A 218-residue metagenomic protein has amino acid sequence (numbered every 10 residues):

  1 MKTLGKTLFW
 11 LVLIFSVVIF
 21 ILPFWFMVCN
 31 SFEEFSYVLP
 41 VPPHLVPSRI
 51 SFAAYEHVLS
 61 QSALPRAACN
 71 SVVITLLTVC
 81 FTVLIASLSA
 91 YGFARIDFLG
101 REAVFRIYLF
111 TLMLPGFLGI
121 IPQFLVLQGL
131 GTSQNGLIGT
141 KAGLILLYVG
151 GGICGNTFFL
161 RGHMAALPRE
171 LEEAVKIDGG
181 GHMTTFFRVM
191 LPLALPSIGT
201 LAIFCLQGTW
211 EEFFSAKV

Functional and structural regions predicted by a protein language model:
M1-T3: Short, Lys/Arg-rich, polar N-terminal cytosolic tail immediately upstream of the first transmembrane signal-anchor
G5-V218: A structural signal for multi-pass alpha-helical bundles of membrane permease subunits that mediate small-molecule
